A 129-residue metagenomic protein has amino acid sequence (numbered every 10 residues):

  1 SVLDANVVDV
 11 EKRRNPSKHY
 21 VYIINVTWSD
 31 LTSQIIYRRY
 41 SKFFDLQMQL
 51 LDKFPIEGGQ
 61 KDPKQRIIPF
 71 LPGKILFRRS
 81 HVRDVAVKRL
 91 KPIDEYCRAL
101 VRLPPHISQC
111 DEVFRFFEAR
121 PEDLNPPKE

Functional and structural regions predicted by a protein language model:
S1-E129: Phox homology (PX) phosphoinositide-binding domain
